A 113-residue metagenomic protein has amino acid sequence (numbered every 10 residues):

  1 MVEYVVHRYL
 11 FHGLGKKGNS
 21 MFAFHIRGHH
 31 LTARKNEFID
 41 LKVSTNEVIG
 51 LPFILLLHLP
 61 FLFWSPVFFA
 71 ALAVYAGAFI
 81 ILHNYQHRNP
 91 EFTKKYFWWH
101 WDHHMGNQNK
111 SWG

Functional and structural regions predicted by a protein language model:
M1-E3, E37-W99, S111-G113: Hydrophobic transmembrane alpha-helical segments that form the core helix bundle of multi-pass membrane enzymes
R8, H12-F24, G28-T32, R88-G113: Membrane-proximal soluble regions of multi-pass membrane proteins
